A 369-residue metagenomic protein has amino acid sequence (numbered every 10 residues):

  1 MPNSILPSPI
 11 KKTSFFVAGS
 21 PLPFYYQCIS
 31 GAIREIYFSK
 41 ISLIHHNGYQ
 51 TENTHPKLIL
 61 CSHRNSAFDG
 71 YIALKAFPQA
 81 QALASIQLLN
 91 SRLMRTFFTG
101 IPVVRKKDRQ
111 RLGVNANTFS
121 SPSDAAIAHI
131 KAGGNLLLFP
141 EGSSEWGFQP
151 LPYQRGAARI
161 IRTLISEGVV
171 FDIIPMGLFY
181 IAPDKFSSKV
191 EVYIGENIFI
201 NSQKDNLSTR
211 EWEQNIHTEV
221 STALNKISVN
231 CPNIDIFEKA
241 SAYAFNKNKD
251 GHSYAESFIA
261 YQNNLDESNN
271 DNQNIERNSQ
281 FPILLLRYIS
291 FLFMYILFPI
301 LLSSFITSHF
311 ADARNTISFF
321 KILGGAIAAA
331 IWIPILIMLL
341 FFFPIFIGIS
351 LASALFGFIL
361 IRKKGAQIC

Functional and structural regions predicted by a protein language model:
M1-L6: Soluble, non-transmembrane catalytic domains of enzymes that act on hydrophobic metabolites at membranes
P9-F16: Generic N-terminal amphipathic, Lys/Arg-enriched alpha-helix
G19-L207, L285, P299, S303-C369: Soluble catalytic domains of membrane acyltransferases
L207-N270: Long, charge-rich alpha-helical interaction segments
K226-N233, F291, Y295, L336: Intrinsically disordered or highly flexible coil/loop and linker segments, enriched in small and charged/polar residues
D271-Y295: Transmembrane alpha-helical segments and their cytosolic interface motifs in multi-pass membrane proteins
